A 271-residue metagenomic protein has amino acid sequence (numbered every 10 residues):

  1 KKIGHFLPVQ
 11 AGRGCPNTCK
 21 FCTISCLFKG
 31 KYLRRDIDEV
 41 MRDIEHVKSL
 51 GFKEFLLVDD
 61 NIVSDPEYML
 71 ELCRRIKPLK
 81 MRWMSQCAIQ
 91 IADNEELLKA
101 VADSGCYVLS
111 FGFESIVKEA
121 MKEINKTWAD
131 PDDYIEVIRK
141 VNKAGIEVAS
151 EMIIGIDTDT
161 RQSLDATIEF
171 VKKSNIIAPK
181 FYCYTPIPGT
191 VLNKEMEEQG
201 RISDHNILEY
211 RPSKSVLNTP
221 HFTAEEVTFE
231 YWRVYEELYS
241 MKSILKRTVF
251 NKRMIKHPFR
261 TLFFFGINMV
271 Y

Functional and structural regions predicted by a protein language model:
K1-A149, I154-I156, D165, E169: Radical SAM [4Fe-4S] cluster-binding motif and immediate context
M121, L192-N193: A generic structural signal for short hydrophobic patches within well-formed alpha-helices
T160: Catalytic palm subdomain of template-directed nucleic-acid polymerases, centered on the conserved carboxylate motif
S163-L164, I177: C-terminal structural cap/anchor segments
E169-A178: Basic phosphate/pyrophosphate-binding loop/patch that engages nucleotide-derived ligands
Y182: Active-site PLP-lysine loop of aminotransferase-like
T185-G189: Glycine-rich beta-alpha loop elements in corrinoid/cobalamin-binding modules across cobalamin-dependent enzymes
N193-Y271: Radical SAM enzyme core and accessory elements
